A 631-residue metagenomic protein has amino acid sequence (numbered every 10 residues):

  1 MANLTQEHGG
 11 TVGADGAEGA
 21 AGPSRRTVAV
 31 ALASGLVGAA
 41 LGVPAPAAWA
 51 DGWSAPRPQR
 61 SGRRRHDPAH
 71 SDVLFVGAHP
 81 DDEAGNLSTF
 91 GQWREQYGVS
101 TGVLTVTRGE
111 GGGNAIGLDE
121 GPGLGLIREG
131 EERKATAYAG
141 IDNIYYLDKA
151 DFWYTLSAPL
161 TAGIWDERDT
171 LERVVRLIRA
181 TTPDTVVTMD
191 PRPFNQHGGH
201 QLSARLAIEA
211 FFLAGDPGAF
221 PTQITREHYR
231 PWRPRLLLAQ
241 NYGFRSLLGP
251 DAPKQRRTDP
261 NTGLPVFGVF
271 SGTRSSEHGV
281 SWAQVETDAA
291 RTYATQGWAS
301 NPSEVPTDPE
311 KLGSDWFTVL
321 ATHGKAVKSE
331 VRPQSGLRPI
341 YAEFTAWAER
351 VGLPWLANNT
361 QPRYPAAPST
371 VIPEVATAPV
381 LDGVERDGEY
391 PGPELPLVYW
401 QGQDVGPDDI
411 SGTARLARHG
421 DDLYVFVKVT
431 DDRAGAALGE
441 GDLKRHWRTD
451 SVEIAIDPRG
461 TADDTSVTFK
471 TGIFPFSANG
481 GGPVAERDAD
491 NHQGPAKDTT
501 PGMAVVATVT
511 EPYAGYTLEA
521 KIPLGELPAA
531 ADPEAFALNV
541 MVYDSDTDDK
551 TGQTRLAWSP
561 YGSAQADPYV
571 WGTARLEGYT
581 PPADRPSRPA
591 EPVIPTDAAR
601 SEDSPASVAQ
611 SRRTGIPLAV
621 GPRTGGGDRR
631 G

Functional and structural regions predicted by a protein language model:
M1-P23, L32-L41, W49: N-terminal secretory signal peptides
A21-G22, T27, V43-R64: C-terminal segment of N-terminal export signals and the immediately downstream linker at the start of the mature
D51-T181, I208-F212, D216: Active-site rim/loop-helix segments in enzyme catalytic domains that contact anionic ligands
D51-V76, L160-P365: Metal-dependent de-N-acetylase/amidase catalytic core
H66-A69, E95-Q96, R179-A180, R230-W232 (+4 more regions): Extracellular/periplasmic catalytic domains that process cell-envelope and extracellular macromolecules
H79-D82, R108-G112, A150-Y154, P191-N195 (+3 more regions): Solvent-exposed loop/turn segments at secondary-structure junctions within structured extracellular/periplasmic domains
G85-S88, G113-G117, L147, L156-A158 (+5 more regions): Short, solvent-exposed loop/turn and secondary-structure capping segments
A357-G631: Structural preference for beta-rich elements and adjacent junctions enriched in aromatics
